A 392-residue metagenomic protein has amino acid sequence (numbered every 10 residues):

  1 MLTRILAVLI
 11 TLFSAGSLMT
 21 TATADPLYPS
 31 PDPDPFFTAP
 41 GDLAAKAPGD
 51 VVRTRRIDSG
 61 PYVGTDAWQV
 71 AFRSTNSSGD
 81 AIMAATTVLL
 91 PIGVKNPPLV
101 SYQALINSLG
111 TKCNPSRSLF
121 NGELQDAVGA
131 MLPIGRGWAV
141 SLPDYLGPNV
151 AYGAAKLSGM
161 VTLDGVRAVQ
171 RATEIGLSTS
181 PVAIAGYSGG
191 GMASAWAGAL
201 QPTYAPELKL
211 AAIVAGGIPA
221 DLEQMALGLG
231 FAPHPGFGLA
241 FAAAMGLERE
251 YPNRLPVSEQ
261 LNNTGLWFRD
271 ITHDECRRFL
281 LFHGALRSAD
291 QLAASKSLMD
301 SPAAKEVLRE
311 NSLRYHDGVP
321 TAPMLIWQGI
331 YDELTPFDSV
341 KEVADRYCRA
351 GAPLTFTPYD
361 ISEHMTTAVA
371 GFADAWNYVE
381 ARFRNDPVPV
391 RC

Functional and structural regions predicted by a protein language model:
M1-A24: Secretory targeting and sorting signals
T23-K95, C348: Catalytic-loop region of hydrolases
Y28, G41, I218-D317: Accessory cap/linker subdomain of secreted extracellular hydrolases
N76-L132, D144-L146: Short, surface-exposed "cap/lid" segments of acyl-processing enzymes
Q125-G129, Y152-E174: Alpha/beta-hydrolase active-site loop
R167-F241: Primarily recognizes the serine-hydrolase "nucleophile elbow" in alpha/beta-hydrolase and SGNH/GDSL folds
K296, D300-R309, R314, Y331-L334 (+1 more regions): C-terminal catalytic histidine-bearing segment of alpha/beta-hydrolase fold enzymes
P320, L325-D332: Short beta-strand/loop motif that positions the catalytic acidic residue of the alpha/beta-hydrolase fold
